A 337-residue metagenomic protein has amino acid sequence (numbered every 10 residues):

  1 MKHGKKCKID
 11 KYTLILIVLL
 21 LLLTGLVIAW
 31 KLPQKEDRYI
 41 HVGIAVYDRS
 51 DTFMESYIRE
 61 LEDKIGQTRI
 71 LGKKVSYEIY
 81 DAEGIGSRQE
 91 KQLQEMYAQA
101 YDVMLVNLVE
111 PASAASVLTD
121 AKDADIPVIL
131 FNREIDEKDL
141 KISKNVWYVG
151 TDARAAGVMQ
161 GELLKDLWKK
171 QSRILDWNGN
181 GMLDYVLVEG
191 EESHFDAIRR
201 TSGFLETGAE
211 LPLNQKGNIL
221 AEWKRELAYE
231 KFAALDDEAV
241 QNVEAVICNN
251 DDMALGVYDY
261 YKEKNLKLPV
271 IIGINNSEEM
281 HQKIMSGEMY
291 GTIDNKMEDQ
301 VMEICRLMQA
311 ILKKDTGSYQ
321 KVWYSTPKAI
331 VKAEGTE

Functional and structural regions predicted by a protein language model:
M1-H41, D123-A124: Short, low-complexity disordered leader/linker segments with a strong preference for bacterial N-terminal type II
K11-I17, G25-V27, G181-E192, M297-E337: Hinge/cleft segment of the Venus flytrap/periplasmic-binding protein
V27-L61, V146-W147, L183-S193: Short beta-strand segments enriched in small/hydrophobic residues
V46-S56, Y77-R88, E110, V149-V158 (+5 more regions): Hinge/beta->alpha junction and helix N-cap segments in small-molecule ligand-binding domains
E62-I79: Signal peptide-proximal N-terminal region of secreted/periplasmic/extracellular or secretory-lumen proteins
V106-D123, V128, F204, K216-H281: Hydrophobic alpha-helical
V117-A155, G181, S277-M285, Y290: Flexible loop/hinge segments that line or gate small-molecule binding clefts
Y148-N180, A228, M280, K296-K313: Hydrophobic alpha-helical segments within soluble ligand-binding/sensing domains
